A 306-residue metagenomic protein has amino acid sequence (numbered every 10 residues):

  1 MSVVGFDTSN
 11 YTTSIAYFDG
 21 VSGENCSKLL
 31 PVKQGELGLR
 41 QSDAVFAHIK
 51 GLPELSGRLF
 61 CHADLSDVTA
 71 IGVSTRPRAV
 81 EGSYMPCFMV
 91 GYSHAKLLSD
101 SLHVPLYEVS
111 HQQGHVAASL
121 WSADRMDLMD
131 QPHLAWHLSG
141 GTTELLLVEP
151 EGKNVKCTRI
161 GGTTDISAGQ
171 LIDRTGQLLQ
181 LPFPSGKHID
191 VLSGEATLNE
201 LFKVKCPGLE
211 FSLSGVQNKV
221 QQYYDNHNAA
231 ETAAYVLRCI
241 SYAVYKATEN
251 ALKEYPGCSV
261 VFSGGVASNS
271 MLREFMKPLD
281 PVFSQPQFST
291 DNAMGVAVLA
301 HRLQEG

Functional and structural regions predicted by a protein language model:
G5-S9, E24-N25, D127-Q131, H137-S139 (+2 more regions): A short helix-loop
F6-F46, N154-R159: Short glycine-rich, Thr/Ser-proximal phosphate-binding strand/loop in the N-terminal lobe of ATP-dependent enzymes
L29, A47-H62, A243-T248: Short, well-ordered amphipathic alpha-helical segments that serve as non-catalytic structural scaffolds within diverse
G57-S93, D100: Short beta-strand-loop/turn "lid" adjacent to the catalytic site in phosphate-handling enzymes
V73-R76, S139-G141, V261-N269: Glycine-rich beta-strand-to-loop/alpha-helix junction loops that act as flexible
V104, E108-L134, L299-R302: Conserved phosphate-binding catalytic cores of ATP/NTP-utilizing and phosphoryl-transfer enzymes
H115-S119, S284-G306: Glycine-rich phosphate-binding/hydrolytic loop that grips phosphoryl groups
V191-V260, V266-F283, H301-E305: A contiguous, well-structured pocket-lining segment that forms one wall/lid of small-molecule binding clefts in soluble
